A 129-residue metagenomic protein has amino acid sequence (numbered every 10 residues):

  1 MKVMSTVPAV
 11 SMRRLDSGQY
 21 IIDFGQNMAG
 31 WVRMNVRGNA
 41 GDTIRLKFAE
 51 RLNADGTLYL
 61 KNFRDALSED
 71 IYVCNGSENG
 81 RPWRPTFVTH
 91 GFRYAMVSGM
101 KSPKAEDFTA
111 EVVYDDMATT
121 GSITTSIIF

Functional and structural regions predicted by a protein language model:
M1-F129: Extracellular/oxidizing-compartment recognition motifs
